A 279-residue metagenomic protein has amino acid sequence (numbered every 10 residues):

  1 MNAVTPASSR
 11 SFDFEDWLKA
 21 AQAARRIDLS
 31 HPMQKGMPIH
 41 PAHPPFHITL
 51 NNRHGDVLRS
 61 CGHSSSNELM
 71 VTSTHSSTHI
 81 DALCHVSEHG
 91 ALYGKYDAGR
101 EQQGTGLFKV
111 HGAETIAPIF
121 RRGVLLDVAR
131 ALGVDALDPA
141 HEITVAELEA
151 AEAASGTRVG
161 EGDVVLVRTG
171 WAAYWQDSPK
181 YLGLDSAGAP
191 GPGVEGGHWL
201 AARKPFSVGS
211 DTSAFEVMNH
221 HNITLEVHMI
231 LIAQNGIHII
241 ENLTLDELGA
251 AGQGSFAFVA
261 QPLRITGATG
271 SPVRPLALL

Functional and structural regions predicted by a protein language model:
M1-L279: Active-/binding-site microenvironments in catalytic and ligand-binding cores
